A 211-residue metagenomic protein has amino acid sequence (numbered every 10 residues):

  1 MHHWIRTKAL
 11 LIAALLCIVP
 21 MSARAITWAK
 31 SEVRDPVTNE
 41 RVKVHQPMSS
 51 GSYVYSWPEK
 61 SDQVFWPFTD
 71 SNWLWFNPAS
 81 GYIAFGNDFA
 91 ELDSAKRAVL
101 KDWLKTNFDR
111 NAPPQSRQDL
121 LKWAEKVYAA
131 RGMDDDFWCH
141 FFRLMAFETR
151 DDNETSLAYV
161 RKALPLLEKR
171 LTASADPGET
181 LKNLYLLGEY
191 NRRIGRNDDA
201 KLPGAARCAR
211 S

Functional and structural regions predicted by a protein language model:
M1-L11: Bacterial N-terminal signal peptides that target proteins for export
I18-S22: N-terminal signal peptide c-region/cleavage motif recognized by signal peptidases
R24-K101: N-terminal cysteine/histidine-rich coordination modules
A98-T106, Q115-D151, G178-R193: Amphipathic alpha-helical repeat scaffolds of TPR domains
V127, A163, R170, R207-C208: Alpha-helical solenoid scaffolds that mediate protein-protein interactions, centered on TPR/SEL1-like repeats but also
A200-S211: TPR/TPR-like (Sel1-like) alpha-helical repeat modules
